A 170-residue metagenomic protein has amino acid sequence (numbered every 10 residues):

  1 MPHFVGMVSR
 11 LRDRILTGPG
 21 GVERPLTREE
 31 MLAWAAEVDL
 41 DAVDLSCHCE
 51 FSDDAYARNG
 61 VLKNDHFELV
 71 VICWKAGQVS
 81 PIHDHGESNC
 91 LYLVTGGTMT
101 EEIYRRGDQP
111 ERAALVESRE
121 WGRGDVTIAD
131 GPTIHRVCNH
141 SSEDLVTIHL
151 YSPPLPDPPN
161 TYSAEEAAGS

Functional and structural regions predicted by a protein language model:
M1-D41: N-terminal leader/capping segments at the start of a protein or of a new domain
C47-Q78: A short glycine-rich, His/Asp/Glu-containing loop-to-beta-strand
V70-H85, D130-P132: Conserved short histidine dyad/triad with adjacent acidic residue
A76, E87-G107: Glycine- and acidic-residue-biased ligand/ion/polar-headgroup-sensing regions
L91, R106-I134: Short acidic-glycine-tyrosine-enriched beta hairpin
L91, S142-P158: A short hydrophobic beta-strand segment most commonly corresponding to one strand of the jelly-roll/cupin
S118, L150, D157-S170: Domain-scale activation on soluble regions of proteins
V137-S141: Asparagine-centered strand-capping/turn motif at beta-strand->loop junctions
